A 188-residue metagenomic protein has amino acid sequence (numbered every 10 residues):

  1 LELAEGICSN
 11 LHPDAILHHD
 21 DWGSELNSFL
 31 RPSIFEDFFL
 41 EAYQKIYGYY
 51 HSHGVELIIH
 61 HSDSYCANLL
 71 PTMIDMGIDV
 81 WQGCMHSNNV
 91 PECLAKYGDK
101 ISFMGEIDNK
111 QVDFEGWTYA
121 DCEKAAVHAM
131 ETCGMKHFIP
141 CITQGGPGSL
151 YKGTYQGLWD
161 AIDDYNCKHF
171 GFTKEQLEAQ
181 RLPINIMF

Functional and structural regions predicted by a protein language model:
L1-F188: Active-site loop segments of alpha/beta catalytic cores
